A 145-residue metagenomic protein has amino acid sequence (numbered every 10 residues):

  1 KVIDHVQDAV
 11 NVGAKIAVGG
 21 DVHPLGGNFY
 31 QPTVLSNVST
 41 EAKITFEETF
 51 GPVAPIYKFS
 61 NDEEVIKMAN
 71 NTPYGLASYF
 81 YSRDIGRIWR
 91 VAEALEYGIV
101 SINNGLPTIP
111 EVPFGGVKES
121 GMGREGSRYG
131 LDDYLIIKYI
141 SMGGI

Functional and structural regions predicted by a protein language model:
H5, K15, R87-V91: Secondary-structure boundary/capping motif
N11-V22: Short secondary-structure junctions
V22, F29-I145: Conserved C-terminal structural/oligomerization subdomain of aldehyde/semialdehyde dehydrogenase
